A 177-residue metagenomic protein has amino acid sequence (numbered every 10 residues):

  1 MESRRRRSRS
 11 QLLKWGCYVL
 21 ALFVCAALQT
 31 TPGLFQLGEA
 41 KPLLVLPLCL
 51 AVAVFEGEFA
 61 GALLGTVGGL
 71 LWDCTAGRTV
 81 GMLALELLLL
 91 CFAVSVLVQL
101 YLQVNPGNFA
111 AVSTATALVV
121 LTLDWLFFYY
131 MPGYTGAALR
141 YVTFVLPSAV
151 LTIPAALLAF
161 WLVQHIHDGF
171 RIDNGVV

Functional and structural regions predicted by a protein language model:
M1-V177: Terminal, non-globular segments
